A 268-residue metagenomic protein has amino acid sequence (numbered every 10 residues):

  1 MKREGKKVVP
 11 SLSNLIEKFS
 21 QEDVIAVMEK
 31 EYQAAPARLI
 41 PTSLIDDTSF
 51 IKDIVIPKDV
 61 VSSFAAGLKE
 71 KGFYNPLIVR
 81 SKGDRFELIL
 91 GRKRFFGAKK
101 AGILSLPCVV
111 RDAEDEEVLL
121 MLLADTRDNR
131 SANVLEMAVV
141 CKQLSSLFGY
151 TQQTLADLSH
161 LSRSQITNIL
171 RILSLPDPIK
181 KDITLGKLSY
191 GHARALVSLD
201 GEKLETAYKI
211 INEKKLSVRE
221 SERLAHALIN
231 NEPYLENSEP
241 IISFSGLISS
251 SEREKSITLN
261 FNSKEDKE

Functional and structural regions predicted by a protein language model:
M1-R111: Short, charged/polar connector segments at secondary-structure boundaries
K2-K7, L15, I25, P41 (+1 more regions): Amphipathic alpha-helical extensions and coiled-coil-like segments
D46-I54, L122-R127, E254-E265: Short hinge/gating elements
I51-K52, S81-K82, D128, V139 (+1 more regions): Short, contiguous strand/loop micro-motifs
N75, L123-M137: Short, Lys/Arg-enriched anionic-surface-contact patches
R111-E114, H160: Short, ordered loop/turn segments at secondary-structure junctions
E116-L119: Switch/connector loops and helix/strand junctions flanking conserved nucleotide-binding motifs in nucleotide-processing
